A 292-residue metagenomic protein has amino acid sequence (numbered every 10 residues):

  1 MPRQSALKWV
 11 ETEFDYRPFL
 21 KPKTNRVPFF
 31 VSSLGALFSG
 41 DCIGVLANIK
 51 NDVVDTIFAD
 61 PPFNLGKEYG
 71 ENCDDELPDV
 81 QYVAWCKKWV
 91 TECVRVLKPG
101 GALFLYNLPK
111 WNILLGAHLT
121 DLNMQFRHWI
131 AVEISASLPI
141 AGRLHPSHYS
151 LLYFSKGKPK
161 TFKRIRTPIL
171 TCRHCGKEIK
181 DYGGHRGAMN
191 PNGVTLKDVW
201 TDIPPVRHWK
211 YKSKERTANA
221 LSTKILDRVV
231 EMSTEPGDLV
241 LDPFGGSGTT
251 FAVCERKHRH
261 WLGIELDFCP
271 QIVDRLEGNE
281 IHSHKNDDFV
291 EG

Functional and structural regions predicted by a protein language model:
M1-I264, F268-Q271: Core catalytic lobe of class I
I272-L276: Conserved SAM-binding loop
E277-G292: Conserved phosphoryl-transfer catalytic core
